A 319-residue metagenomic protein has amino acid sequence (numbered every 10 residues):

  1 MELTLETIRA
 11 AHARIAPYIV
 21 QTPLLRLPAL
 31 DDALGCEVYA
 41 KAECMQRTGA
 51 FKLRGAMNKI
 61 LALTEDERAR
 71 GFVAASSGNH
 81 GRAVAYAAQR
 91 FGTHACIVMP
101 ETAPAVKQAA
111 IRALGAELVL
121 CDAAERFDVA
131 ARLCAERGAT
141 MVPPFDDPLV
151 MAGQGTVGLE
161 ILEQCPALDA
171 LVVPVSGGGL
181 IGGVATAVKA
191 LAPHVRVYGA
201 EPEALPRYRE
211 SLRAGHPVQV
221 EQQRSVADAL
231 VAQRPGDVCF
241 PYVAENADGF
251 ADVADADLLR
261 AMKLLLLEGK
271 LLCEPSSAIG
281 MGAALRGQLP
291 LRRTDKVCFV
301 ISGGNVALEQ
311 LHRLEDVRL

Functional and structural regions predicted by a protein language model:
M1-L319: PLP-dependent amino-acid enzyme catalytic core
